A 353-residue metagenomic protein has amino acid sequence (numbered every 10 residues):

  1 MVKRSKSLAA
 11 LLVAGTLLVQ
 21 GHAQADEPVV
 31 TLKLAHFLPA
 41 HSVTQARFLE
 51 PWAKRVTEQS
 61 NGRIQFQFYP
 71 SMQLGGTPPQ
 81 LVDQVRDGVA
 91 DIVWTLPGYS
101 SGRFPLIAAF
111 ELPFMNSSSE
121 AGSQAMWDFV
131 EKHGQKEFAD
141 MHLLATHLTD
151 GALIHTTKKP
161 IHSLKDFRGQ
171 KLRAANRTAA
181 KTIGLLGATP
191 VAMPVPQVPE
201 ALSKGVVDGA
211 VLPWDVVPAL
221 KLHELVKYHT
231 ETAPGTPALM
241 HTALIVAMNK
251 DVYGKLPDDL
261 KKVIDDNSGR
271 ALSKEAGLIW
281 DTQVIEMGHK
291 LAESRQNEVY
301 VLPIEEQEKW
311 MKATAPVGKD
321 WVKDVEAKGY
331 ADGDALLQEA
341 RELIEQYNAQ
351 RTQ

Functional and structural regions predicted by a protein language model:
M1-A10: Bacterial N-terminal signal peptides that target proteins for export
A9-V19: Bacterial N-terminal signal peptides
V19-A25: Sec/Tat signal peptide C-region and signal peptidase I cleavage site
D26-E120, K136-Q353: N-terminal secretory/targeting leader peptides
S117-H133: A gly/proline- and charged-residue-enriched helix-loop-helix capping module
